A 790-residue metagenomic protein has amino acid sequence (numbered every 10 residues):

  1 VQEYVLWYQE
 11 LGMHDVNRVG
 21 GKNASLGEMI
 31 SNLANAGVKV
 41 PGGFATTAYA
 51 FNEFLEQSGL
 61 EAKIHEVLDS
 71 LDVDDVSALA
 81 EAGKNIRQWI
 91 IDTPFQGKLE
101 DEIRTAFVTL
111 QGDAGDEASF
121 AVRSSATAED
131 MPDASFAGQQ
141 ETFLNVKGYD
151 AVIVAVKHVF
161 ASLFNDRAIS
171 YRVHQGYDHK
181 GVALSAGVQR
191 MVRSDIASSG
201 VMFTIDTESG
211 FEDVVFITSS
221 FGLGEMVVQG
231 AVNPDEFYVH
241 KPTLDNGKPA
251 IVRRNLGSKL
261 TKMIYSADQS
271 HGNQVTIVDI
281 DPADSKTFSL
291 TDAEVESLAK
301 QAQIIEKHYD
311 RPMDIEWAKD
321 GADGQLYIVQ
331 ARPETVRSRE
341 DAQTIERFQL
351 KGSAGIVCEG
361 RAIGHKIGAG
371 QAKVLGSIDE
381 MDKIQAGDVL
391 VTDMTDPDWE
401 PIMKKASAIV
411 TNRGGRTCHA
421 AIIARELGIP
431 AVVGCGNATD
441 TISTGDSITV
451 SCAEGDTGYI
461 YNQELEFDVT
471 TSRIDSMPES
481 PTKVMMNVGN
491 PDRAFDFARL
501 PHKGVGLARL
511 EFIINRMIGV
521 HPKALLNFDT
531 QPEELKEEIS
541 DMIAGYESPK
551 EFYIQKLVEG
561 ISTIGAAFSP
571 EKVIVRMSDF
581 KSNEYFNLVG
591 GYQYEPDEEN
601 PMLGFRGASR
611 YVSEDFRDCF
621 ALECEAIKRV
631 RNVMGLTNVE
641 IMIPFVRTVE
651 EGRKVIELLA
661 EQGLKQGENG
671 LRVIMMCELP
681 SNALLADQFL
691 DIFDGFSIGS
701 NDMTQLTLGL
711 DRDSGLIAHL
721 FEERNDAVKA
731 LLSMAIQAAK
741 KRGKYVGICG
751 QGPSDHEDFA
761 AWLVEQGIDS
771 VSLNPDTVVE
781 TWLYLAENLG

Functional and structural regions predicted by a protein language model:
V1-G187, I196, S285-A293, Q301 (+13 more regions): N-terminal beta-alpha lobe that positions the nucleotide/phosphoryl donor in ATP/NTP-coupled carboxylate activation
M13-D15, T46-N52, R87-I91, G176-Y177 (+4 more regions): Conserved short loop/turn motifs at secondary-structure junctions
F107, A121, A126-F136, Q140-L144 (+5 more regions): Conserved alpha/beta-domain cores
F136-S170, S194-D268, V329-R361, K405-N412 (+6 more regions): Extended active-site and interfacial segments that coordinate phosphate-rich ligands in large catalytic machineries
G138, D310-T335: Conserved metal-phosphate-binding beta-hairpin within the catalytic cores of diverse ATP-dependent phosphoryl-transfer
V214-D314, K319-D320, R361-G368, A386 (+5 more regions): Conserved catalytic alpha/beta cores of large enzymes that bind or transform nucleotide phosphates and polynucleotides
A322, V336-S338, V357-A362, K366-V389 (+2 more regions): Acidic, glycine-rich flexible loop/linker segments
